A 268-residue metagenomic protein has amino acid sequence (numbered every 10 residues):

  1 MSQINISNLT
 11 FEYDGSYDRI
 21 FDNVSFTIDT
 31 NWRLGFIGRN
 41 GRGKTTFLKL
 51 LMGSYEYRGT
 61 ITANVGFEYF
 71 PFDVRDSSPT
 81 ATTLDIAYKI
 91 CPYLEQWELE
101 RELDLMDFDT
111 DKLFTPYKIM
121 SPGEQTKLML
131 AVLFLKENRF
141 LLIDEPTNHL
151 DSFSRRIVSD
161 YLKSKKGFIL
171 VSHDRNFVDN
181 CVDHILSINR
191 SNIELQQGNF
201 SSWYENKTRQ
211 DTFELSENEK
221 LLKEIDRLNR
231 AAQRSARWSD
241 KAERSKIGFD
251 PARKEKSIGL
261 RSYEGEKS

Functional and structural regions predicted by a protein language model:
M1-E219: ABC ATP-binding cassette signature C-motif
M1-I4, T212-S268: Flexible nucleotide-interacting loop at or near the entrance of a catalytic core
